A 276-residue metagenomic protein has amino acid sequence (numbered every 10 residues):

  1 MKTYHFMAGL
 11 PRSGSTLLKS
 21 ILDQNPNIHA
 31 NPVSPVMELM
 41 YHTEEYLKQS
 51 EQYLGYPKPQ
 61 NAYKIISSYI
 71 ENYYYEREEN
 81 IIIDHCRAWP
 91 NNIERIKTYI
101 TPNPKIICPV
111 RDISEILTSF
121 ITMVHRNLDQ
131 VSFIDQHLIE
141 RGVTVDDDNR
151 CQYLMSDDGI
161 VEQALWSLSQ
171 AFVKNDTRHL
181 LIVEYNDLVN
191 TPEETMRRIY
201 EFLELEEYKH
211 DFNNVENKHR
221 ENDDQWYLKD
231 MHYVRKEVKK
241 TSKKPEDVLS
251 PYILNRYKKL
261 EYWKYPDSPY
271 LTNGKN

Functional and structural regions predicted by a protein language model:
M1-H5, Y153-L154, F172-K174, E201-N276: PAPS-dependent sulfotransferases, especially Golgi type II membrane carbohydrate sulfotransferases
M1-Y69, E76-R77, K218-D224, Y233: PAPS-dependent sulfotransferase catalytic core
Y4-F6, N80-I83, L180: Residue-level preference for the first positions of well-ordered beta-strands
F6, L17, K105, E184 (+2 more regions): Amphipathic alpha-helical recognition patches that constitute DNA-binding helices
S34-M37, P109-S114, F212-E216: A short, structured active-site edge motif that brings together acidic residues
I65-R77, A164-N175: CE4/NodB-like, metal-dependent polysaccharide N-deacetylase domain that modifies extracellular/periplasmic N-acetylated
I66-R95: Glycine-rich phosphate-binding loop used to anchor ATP phosphates in small-molecule kinases, encompassing both
D84-H210, Q225-Y227, M231-H232: PAPS-dependent sulfotransferase catalytic domain
